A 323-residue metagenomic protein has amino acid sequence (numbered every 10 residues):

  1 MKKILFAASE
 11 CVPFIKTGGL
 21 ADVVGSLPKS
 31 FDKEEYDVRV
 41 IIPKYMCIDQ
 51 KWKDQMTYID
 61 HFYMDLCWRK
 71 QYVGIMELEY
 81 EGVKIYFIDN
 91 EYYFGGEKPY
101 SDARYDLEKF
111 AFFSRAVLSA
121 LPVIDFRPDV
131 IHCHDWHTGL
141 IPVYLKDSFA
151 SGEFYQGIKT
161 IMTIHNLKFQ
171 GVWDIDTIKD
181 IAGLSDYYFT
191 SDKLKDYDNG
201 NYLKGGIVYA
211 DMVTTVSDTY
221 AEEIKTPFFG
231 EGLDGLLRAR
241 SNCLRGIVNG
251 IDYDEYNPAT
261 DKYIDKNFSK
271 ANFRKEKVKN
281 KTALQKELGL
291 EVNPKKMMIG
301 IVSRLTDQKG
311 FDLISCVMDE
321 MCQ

Functional and structural regions predicted by a protein language model:
M1-Q323: Catalytic cores of nucleotide-sugar-dependent glycosyltransferases that transfer UDP/GDP/TDP-activated
